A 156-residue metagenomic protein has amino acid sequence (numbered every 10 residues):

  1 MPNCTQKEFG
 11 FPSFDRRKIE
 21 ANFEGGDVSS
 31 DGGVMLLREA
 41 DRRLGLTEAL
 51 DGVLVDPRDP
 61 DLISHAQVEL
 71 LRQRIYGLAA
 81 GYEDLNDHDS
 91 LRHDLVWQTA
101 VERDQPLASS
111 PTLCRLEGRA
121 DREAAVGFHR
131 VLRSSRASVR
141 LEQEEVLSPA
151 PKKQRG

Functional and structural regions predicted by a protein language model:
M1-G156: Dynamic "connector" segments at or just before major functional cores
